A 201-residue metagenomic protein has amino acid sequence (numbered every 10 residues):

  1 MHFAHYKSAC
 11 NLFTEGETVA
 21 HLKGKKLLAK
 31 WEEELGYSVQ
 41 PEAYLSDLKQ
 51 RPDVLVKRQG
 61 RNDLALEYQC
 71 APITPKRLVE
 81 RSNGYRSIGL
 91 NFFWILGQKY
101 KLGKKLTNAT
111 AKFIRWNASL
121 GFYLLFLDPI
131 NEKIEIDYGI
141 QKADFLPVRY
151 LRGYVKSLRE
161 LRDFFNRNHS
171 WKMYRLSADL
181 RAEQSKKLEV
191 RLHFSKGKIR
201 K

Functional and structural regions predicted by a protein language model:
M1-K30: Interdomain/boundary linker segments immediately adjacent to catalytic/signaling cores
K7-A9, R58, C70, Q98: Non-catalytic surface loops within mature trypsin-like serine protease
T14, P41, I136-I140: Short amphipathic beta-strand/extended segments with alternating polar/hydrophobic composition
E15-G16, L66-Q69: Short, contiguous strand/loop micro-motifs
L27-A65, P72-T74: Active-site metal-binding core of divalent-cation-utilizing nuclease and nuclease-like domains
C70-P129: Catalytic cores of nucleic-acid endonucleases
K104, N108-K201: Non-catalytic C-terminal interaction segments of nucleic acid-processing enzymes
